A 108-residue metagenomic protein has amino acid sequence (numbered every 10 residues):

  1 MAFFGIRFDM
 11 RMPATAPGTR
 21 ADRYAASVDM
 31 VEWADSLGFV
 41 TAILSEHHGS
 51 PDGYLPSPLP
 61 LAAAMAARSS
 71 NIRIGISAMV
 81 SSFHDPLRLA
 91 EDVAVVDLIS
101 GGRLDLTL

Functional and structural regions predicted by a protein language model:
M1-I74: N-terminal beta1-alpha1-beta2 module of alpha/beta enzyme domains
A2-R20, F83-L108: Flexible, glycine-rich active-site loops centered on histidine and acidic residues that chelate a metal or position
L55, A62-A63, V80, L87 (+1 more regions): Alpha-helix boundary/interfacial micro-motifs
G75-F83: The substrate-binding groove and active-site-proximal loops of carbohydrate-active enzymes, especially glycoside
